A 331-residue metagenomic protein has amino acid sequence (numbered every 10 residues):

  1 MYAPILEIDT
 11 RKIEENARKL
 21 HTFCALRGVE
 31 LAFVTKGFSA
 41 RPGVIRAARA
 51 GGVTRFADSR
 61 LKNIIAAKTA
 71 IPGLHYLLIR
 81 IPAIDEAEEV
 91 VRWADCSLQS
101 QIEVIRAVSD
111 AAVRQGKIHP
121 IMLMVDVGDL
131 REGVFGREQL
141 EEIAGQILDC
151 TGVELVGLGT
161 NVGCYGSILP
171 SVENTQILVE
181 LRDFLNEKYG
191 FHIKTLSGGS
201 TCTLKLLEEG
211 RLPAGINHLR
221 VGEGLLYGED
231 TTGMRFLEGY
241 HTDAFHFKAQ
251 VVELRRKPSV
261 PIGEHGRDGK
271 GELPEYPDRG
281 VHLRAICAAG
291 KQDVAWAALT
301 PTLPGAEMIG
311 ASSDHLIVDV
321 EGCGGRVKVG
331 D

Functional and structural regions predicted by a protein language model:
M1-A17: Positively charged, low-complexity intrinsically disordered leader regions
I5-E7, V29-F184, K188-Y189: Active-site-proximal beta-alpha core segment in soluble small-molecule metabolic enzymes
L6, Q176-D331: Active-site anion/phosphate-binding pocket segments in diverse small-molecule metabolic enzymes
K12, N16, S100, I177 (+1 more regions): Soluble or luminal CAZymes and related metallo-dependent hydrolases
E14, H21, L273: Expand to "…catalyze enediolate/carbanion chemistry for C-C bond making/breaking, isomerization, decarboxylation
K19-V29: A short, Lys/Arg-enriched amphipathic alpha-helix followed by its capping loop at the start of a domain
